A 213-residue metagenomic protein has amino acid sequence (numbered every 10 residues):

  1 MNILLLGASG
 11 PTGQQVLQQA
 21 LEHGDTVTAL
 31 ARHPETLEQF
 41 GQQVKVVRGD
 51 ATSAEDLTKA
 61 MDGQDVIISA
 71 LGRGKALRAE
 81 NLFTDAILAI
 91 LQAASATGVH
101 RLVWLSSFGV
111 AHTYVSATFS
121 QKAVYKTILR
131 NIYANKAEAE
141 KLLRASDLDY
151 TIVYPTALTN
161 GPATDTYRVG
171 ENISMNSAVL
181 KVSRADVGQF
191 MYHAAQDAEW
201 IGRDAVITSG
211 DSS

Functional and structural regions predicted by a protein language model:
I3-E22: N-terminal Rossmann NAD(P)H-binding glycine-rich loop of SDR-like oxidoreductase domains
L30-E35, D50-A51: N-terminal Rossmann-fold cofactor-binding loop
K45-Q64: Conserved Rossmann-fold cofactor-binding substructure of NAD(P)-dependent oxidoreductases
M61, D65-I68, V103: N-terminal Rossmann-like NAD(P) cofactor-binding module of classical short-chain dehydrogenase/reductase
S69, K75-L102, A134, E138: NAD(P)-cofactor binding segment of oxidoreductase domains
N135, V153, V182-Y192, R203: Substrate-positioning beta->alpha
E140-G161: Conserved beta-loop-beta element that borders a ligand/cofactor-binding pocket
P162-Y167, A194-R203: Glycine/proline-rich active-site loop of Rossmann-fold NAD(P)-dependent oxidoreductases
